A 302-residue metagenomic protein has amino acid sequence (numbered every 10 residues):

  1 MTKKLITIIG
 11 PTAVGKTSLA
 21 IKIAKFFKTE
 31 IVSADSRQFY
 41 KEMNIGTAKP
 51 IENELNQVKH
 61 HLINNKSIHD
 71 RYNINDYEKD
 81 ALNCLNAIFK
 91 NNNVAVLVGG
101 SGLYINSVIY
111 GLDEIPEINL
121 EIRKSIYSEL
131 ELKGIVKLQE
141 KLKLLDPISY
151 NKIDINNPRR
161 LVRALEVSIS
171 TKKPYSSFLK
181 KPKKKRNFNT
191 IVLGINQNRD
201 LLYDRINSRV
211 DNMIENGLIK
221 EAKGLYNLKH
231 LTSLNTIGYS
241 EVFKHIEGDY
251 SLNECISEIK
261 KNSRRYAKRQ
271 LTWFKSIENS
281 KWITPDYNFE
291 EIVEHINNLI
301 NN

Functional and structural regions predicted by a protein language model:
M1-N302: Phosphate/pyrophosphate-binding catalytic cores of soluble transferases and nucleic-acid-acting enzymes
